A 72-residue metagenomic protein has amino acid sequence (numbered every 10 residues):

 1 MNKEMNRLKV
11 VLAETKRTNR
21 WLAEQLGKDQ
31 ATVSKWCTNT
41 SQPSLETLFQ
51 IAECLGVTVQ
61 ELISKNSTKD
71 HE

Functional and structural regions predicted by a protein language model:
N2, V10-V11, T15-K16, K35 (+2 more regions): Short, charged recognition helix plus adjacent turn of helix-turn-helix-like nucleic-acid-binding domains
W21, T32, E61: Residues in the helix-turn-helix
L22-A23, I51: Short alpha-helical "recognition helix" segments of helix-turn-helix
K28-P43: Recognition helix of helix-turn-helix/homeodomain-like DNA-binding domains that insert into the DNA major groove
E46-E61: DNA major-groove recognition helix of helix-turn-helix/homeodomain DNA-binding modules
